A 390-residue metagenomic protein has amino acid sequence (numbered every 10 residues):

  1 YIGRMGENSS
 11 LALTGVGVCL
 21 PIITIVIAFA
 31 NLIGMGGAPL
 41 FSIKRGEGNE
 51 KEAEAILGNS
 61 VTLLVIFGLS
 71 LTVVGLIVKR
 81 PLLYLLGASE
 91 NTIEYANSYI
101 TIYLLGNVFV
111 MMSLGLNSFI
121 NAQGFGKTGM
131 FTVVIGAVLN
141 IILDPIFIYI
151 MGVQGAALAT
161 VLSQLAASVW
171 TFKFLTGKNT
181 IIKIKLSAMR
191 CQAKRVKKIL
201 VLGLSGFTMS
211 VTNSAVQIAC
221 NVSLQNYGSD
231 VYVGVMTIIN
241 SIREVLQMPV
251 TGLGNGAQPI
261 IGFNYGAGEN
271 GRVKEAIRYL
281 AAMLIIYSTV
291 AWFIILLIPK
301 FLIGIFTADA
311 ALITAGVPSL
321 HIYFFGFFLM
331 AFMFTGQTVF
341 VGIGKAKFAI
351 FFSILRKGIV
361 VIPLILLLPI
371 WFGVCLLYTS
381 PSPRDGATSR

Functional and structural regions predicted by a protein language model:
Y1-L13, L83-E90, I146-M151, V211-S241 (+4 more regions): Helix-terminus/linker motif at the lipid-water interface of multi-pass membrane proteins
L13-V73, V110-G129, N221, V235-F293 (+2 more regions): Small-residue-rich hydrophobic transmembrane alpha-helices
N31-G34, Y103-N121, G129-N140, A156-T171 (+6 more regions): Short runs within selected transmembrane alpha-helices of multi-pass transporters and secretion channels
P39, R80-P81, S118, P145 (+8 more regions): Transmembrane alpha-helix boundary and packing residues in multipass membrane permease domains and related
F41-G106, I150-G203, I261-G326, L368-R384 (+1 more regions): Short alpha-helical transmembrane segments in multi-pass integral membrane proteins
I102, G136, S163-A167, A193-G256: Transmembrane helical elements of multi-pass membrane transporters/channels
I141, S168-F172, V245-M248, W292 (+1 more regions): Hydrophobic transmembrane alpha-helices of multi-pass small-molecule transporters
